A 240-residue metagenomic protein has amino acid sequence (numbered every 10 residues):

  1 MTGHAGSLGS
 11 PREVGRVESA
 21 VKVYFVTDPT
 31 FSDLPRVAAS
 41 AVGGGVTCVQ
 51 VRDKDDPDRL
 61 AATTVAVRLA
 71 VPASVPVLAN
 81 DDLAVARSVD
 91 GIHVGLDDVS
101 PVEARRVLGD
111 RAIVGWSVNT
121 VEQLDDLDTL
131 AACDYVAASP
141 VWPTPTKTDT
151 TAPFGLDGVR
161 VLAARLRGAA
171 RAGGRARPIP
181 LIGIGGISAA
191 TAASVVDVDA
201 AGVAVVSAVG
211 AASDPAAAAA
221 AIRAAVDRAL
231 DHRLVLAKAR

Functional and structural regions predicted by a protein language model:
T2-H93, V107-W116, V121-D134, V161 (+5 more regions): Conserved N-terminal beta1-alpha1 strand-loop-helix module at the mouth
D28, D97, S139-V141: Generic beta-structure capping elements
G91-V102: Gly/Pro- and small hydrophobic-enriched strand-loop and loop-to-helix capping segments that sit at the rims
D97, G185-S188, A204: Gly/Ser/Thr-rich beta-alpha loop segments that engage phosphate groups in nucleotides
E122-P153: Histidine/lysine/aspartate-rich catalytic loop segments that bind and position anionic ligands
G155-R160: Glycine-rich S-adenosyl-L-methionine
